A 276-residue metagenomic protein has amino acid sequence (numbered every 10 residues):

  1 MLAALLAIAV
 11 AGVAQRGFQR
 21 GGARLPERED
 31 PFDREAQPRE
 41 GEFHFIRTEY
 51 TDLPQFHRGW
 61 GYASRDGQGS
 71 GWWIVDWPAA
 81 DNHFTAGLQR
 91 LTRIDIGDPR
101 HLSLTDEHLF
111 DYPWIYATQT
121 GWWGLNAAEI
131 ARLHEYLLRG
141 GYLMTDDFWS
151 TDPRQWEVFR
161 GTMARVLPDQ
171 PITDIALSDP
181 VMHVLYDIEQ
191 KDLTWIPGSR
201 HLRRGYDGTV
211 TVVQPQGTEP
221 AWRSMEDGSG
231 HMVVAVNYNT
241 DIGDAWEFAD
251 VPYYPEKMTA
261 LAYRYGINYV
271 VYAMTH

Functional and structural regions predicted by a protein language model:
M1-A9: Bacterial N-terminal signal peptides
I8, R39, V166-P168: Short, structurally constrained coil/turn elements that cap an alpha-helix or connect an alpha-helix to the following
A11-V13, G140: Compositionally biased, intrinsically disordered low-complexity segments
A14-W114, T120-G121, D241-H276: Aromatic-Pro/Gly-enriched surface loop or interdomain linker that acts as a lid/target-recognition segment
Q19-A23, E27, L53-G61, S150-F248 (+1 more regions): An acidic, glycine-rich "communication" segment
G41-F43, F110-I115, R139-Y142, Q170 (+1 more regions): Loop/turn elements at helix/coil->beta-strand transitions in domains of secreted/extracellular proteins
A63-Q68, H134-L137, A164, K191-T194 (+1 more regions): Short, low-complexity, polar/charged sequence segments that are solvent-exposed and flexible
W72-R160, R165, W195-R203, N237: Helical hinge/lid and interdomain linker segments adjacent to catalytic or ligand-binding clefts that mediate domain
